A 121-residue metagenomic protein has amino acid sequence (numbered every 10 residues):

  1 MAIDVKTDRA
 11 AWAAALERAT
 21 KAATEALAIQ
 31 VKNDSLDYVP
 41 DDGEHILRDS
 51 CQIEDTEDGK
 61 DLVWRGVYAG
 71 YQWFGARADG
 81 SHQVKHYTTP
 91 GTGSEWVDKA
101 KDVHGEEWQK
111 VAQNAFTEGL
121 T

Functional and structural regions predicted by a protein language model:
M1-A69, A76-T121: Short, Lys/Arg-rich flexible segments
